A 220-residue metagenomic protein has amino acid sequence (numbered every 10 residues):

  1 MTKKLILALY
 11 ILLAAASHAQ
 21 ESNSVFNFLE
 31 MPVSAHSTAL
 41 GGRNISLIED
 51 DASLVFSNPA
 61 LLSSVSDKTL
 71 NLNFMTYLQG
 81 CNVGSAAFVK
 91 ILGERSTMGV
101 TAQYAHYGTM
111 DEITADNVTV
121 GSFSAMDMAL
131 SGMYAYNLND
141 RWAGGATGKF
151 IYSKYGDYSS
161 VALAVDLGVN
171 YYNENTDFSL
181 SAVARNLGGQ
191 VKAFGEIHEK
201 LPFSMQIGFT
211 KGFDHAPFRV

Functional and structural regions predicted by a protein language model:
M1-L5, D140: Positively charged n-region of N-terminal signal peptides that target proteins for export
K4-A14: Sec-dependent N-terminal signal peptides
A15-A19: Sec/Tat signal peptide C-region and signal peptidase I cleavage site
Q20-V220: Subset of outer-membrane beta-barrel
